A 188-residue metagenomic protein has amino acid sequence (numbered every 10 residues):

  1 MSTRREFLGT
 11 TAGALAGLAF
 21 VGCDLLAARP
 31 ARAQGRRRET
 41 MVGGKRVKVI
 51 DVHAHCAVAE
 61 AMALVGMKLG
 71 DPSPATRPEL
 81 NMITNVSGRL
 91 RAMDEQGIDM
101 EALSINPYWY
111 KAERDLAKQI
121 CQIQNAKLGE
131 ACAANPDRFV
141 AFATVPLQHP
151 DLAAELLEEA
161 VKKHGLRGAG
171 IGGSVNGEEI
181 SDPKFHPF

Functional and structural regions predicted by a protein language model:
S2-F188: Helix-coil boundary/capping segments in enzymes
